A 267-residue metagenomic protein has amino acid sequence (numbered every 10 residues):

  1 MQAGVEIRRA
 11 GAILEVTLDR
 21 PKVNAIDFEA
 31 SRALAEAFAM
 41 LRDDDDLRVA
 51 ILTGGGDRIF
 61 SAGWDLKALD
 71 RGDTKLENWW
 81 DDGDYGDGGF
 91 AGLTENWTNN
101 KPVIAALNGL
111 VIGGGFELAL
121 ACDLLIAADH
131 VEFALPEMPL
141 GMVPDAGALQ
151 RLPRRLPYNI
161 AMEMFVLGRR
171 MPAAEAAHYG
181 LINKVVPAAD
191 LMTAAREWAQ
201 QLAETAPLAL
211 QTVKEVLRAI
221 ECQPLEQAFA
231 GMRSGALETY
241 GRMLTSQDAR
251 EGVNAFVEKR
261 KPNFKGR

Functional and structural regions predicted by a protein language model:
M1-R58, D70-G72: Conserved CoA-thioester-binding segment of acyl-CoA-metabolizing enzymes
S31, A35-A39, D43, L66-V111 (+4 more regions): An acidic, glycine-rich surface segment that forms the CoA-thioester-binding/catalytic face of crotonase-fold enzymes
M40, I126-V131, I182-G231, N263-R267: C-terminal long alpha-helix characteristic of the crotonase
D57-S61, I112, L217: Short, active-site-adjacent cap segments at secondary-structure transitions
F90-N100, A106, I112-V166, Y179 (+2 more regions): CoA-thioester-processing core
L124, E163, L167-R169, E175 (+3 more regions): Well-ordered beta-strand positions
